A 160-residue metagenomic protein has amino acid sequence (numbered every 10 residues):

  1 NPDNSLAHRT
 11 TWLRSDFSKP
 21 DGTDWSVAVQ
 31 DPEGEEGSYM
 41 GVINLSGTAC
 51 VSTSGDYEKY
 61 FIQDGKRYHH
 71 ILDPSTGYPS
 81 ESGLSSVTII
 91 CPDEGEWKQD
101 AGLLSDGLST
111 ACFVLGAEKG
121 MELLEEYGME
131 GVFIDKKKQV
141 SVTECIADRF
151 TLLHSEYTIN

Functional and structural regions predicted by a protein language model:
N1-N160: Mature catalytic core of soluble alpha/beta enzymes
